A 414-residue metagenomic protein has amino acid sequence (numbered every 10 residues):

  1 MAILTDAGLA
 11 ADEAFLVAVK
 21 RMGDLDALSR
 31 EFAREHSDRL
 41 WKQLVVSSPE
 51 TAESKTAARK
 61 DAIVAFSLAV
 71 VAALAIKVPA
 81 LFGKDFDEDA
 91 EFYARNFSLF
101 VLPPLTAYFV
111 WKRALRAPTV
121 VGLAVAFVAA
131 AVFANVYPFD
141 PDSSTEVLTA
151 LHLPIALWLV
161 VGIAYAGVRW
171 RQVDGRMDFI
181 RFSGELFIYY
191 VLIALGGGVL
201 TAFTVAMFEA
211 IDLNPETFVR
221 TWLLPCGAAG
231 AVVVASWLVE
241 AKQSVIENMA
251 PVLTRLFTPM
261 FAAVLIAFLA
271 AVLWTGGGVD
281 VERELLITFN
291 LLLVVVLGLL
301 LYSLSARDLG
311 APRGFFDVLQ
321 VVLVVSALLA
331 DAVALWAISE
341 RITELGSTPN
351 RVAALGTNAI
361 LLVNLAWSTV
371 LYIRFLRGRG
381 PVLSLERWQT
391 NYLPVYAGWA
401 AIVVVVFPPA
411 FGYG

Functional and structural regions predicted by a protein language model:
M1-A2: Hydrophobic alpha-helical packing segments in soluble, helical-rich domains
D6-I76: Cytosolic juxtamembrane regions of integral membrane proteins
A11-L16, W41, E91-L102, A129-D140 (+6 more regions): Hydrophobic alpha-helical transmembrane segments
T51-A58, F109-A117, Y165-S183, V205-N214 (+6 more regions): Juxtamembrane membrane-water interface segments of multi-pass membrane proteins, especially cytoplasmic-side
A52-T106, R113-T119, L123: An N-terminal, globular interaction/scaffold subdomain
V64-A73, A126-V132, P154-A164, G184-T204 (+6 more regions): Alpha-helical transmembrane segments of multi-pass integral membrane proteins
D85-A94, L105-G227, W237-T254: Membrane-interface helix-loop-helix junctions at boundaries between adjacent transmembrane segments
D89-R95, F218-L223, A250-F257, W274-L293 (+2 more regions): Transmembrane alpha-helix entry/boundary detector in multi-pass membrane proteins
